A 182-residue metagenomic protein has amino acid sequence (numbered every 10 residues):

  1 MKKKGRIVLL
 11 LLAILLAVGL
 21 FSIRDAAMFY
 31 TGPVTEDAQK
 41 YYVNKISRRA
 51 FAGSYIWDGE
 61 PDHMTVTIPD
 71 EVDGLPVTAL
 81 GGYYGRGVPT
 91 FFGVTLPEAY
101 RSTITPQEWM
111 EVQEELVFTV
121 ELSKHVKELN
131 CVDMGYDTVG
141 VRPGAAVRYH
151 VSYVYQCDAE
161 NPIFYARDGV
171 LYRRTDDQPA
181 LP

Functional and structural regions predicted by a protein language model:
M1-L16: N-terminal Sec-pathway targeting helices
I7, K40, K45, P61-T78 (+3 more regions): Structural signature of tandem-repeat unit edges
L20-E36: Sec-dependent signal peptide cleavage junction
S22-A27, I46-R48, Y165-D168: A short, compositionally biased
G32-G59, Y155: GGW-centered surface loops in extracellular recognition modules
A52, V77-L80: Hydrophobic residues on conserved beta-strands that form the core of alpha/beta folds
G82, C131-V132: Recurring C-terminal helix/loop segment of individual leucine-rich repeat
Y83-V88: Short secondary-structure subsegments characteristic of cysteine-rich extracellular domains
